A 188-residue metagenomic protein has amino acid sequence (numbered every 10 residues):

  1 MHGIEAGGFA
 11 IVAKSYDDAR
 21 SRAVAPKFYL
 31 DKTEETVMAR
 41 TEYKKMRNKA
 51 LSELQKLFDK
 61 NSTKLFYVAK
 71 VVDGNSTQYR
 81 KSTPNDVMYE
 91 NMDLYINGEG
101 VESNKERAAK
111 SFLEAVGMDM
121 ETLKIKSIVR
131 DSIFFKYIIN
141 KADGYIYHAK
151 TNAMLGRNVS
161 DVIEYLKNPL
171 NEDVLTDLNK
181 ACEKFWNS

Functional and structural regions predicted by a protein language model:
M1-S188: Conserved phosphate-chemistry cores used by DNA topoisomerases
